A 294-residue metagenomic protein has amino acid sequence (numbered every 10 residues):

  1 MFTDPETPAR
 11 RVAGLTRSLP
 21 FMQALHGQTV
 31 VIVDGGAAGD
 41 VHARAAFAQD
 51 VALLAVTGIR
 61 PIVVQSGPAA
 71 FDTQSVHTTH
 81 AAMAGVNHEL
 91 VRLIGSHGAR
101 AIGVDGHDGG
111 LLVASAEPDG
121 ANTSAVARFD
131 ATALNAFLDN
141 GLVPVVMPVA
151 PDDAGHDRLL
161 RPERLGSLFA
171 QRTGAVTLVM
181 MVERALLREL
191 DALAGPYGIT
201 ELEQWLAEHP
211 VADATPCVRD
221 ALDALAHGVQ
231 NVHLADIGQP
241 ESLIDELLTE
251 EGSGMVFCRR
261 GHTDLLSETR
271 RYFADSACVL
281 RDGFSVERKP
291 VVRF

Functional and structural regions predicted by a protein language model:
M1-V291: C-terminal catalytic "cap/lid" subdomain
